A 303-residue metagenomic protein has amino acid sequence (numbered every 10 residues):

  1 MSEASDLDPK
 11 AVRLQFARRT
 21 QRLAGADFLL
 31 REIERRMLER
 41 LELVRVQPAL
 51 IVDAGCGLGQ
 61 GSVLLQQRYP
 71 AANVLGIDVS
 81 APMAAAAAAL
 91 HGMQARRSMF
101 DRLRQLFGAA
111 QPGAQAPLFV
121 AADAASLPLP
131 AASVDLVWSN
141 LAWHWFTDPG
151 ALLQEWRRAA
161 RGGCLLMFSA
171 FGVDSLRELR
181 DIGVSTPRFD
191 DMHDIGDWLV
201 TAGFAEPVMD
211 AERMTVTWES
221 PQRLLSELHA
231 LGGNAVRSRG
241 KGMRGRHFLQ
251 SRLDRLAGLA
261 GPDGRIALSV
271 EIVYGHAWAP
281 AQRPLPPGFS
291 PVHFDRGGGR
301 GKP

Functional and structural regions predicted by a protein language model:
M1-G25, R31-R35, G301-P303: N-terminal, positively charged/glycine-rich alpha-helical extensions of SAM-dependent methyltransferases
L30-A49, Q60-L64: Conserved alpha-helix/loop element of class I SAM-dependent methyltransferases that forms part of the SAM/SAH-binding
L50-L127: Class I SAM-dependent methyltransferase SAM/SAH-binding core
A125-L136: A short acidic, Gly/Pro-enriched loop at the edge of an enzyme's catalytic core that lines a small-molecule cofactor
D135-T147: A short SAM/SAH-binding and catalytic strip from SAM-dependent methyltransferases
G150-G162: A short glycine-rich, Lys/Arg-flanked "PGG" loop and its adjoining helix->strand segment in the class I
R161-R223, A230-G245: Conserved catalytic/acceptor-binding region of the Class I
E212-P303: Conserved Class I S-adenosyl-L-methionine
